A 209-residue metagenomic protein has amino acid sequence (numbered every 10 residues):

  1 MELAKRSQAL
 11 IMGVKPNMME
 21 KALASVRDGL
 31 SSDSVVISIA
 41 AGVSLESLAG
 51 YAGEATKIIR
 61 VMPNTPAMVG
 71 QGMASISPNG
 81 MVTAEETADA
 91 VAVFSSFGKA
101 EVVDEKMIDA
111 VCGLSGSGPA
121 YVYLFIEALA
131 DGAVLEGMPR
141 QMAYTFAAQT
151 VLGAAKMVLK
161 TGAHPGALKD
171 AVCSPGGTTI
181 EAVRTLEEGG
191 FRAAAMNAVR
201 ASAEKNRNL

Functional and structural regions predicted by a protein language model:
M1-I76, G80: Rossmann-like NAD(P)(H) cofactor-binding subdomain of soluble oxidoreductases
L3-A4, M19, P139-F146, L168 (+1 more regions): Small-residue helix-packing motif on alpha-helices
S7, M19, L23, L45 (+9 more regions): A general structural signal for well-ordered alpha-helical segments in protein cores
A41-V43, P63-A67, S115, Q149-V151 (+1 more regions): Glycine-rich beta-alpha junction loops
S47-K57, M73-A110, Y123-K160: Internal alpha-helical scaffold of NAD(P)-dependent oxidoreductase catalytic cores
I59, I108-G113, P165-D170: Short pre-catalytic strand/loop immediately N-terminal to key active-site residues, enriched for Gly-Thr
G118: Aromatic-residue-lined binding/catalytic grooves and analogous aromatic/hydrophobic interfacial grooves in multimeric
A148-L209: NAD(P)-dependent Rossmann-like dehydrogenase/reductase catalytic/cofactor-binding core
